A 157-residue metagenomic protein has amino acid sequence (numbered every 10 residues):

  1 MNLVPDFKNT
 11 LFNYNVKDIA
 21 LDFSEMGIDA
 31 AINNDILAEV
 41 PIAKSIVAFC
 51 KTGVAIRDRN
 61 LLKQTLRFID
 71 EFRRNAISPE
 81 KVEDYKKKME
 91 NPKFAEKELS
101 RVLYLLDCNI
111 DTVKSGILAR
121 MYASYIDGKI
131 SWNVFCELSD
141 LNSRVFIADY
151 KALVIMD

Functional and structural regions predicted by a protein language model:
V4-N15, E90-S100, T112-A119, D127-F135: Charged, low-complexity, helix/coiled-coil-prone segments
V4-R67: Membrane-inserting effector segments that mediate pore formation, membrane fusion, or transient membrane insertion
N33, A55, R74, D127-G128: Alpha-helix capping at helix-to-loop junctions
K44-M121: Eukaryotic partner-binding/assembly regions in large regulatory complexes
L103-D157: Long, helix-rich, hydrophobic modules that act as membrane-proximal anchors or helical bundle/coiled-coil regulators
